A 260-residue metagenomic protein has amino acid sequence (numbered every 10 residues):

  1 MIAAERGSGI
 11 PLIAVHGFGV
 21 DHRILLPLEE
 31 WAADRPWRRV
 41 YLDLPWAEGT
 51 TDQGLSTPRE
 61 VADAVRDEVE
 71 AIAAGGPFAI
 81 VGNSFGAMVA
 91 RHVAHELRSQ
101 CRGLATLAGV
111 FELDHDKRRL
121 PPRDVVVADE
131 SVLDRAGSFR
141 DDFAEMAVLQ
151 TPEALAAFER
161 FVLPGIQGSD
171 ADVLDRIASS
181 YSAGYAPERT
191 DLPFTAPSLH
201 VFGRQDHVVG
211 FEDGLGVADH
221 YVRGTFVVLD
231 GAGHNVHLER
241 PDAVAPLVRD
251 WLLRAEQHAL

Functional and structural regions predicted by a protein language model:
I2-T51: Conserved HGGG/HGGXW glycine-rich cap/lid loop of the alpha/beta-hydrolase fold
E29, R38-V81, P246: Active-site loop/oxyanion-hole signature of alpha/beta-hydrolase fold enzymes
G82, G86, A90: Gly/Ala-rich beta-loop-alpha elbow adjacent to hydrolase catalytic centers
R91, H95-E96, C101-D134: Flexible "cap/lid" loop of the alpha/beta hydrolase fold
H115-K117, R135-L192: Conserved alpha/beta-hydrolase catalytic His-Asp/Glu region
F194, H200-F202, D206: Short beta-strand/loop motif that positions the catalytic acidic residue of the alpha/beta-hydrolase fold
A196, G210-D219: Short alpha-helix in the alpha/beta-hydrolase fold that links the catalytic acid
A232-A245: Catalytic histidine-centered segment of alpha/beta-hydrolase-like enzymes
